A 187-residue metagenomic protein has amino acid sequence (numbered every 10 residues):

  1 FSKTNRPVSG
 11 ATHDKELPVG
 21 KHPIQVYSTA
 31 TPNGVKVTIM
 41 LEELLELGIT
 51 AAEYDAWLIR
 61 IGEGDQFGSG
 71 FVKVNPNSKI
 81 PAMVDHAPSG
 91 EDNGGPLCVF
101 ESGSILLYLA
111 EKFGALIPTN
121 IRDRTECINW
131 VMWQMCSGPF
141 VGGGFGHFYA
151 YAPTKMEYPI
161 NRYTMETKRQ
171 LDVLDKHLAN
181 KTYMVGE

Functional and structural regions predicted by a protein language model:
F1-K168: GST-like domain detector, emphasizing the conserved glutathione-binding G-site in the N-terminal thioredoxin-like
A115, K176-E187: Surface-exposed helix-capping loop/turn segments at secondary-structure junctions
E166-R169, V173-H177: Solvent-exposed, charged/polar functional surfaces in cytosolic regulatory/catalytic domains
